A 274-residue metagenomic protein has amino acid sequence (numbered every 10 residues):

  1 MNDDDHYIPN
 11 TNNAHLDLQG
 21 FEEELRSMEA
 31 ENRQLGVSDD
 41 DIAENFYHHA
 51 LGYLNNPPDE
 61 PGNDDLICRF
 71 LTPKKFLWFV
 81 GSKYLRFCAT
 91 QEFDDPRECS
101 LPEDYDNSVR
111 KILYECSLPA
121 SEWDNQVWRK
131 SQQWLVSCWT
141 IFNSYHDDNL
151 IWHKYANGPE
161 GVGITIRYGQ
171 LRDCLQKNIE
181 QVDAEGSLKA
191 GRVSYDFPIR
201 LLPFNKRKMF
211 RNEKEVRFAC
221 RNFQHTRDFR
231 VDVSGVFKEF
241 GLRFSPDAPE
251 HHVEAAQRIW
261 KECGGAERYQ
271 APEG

Functional and structural regions predicted by a protein language model:
N2-G274: Partner-binding and oligomerization surfaces adjacent to conserved cores of proteins that assemble macromolecular
